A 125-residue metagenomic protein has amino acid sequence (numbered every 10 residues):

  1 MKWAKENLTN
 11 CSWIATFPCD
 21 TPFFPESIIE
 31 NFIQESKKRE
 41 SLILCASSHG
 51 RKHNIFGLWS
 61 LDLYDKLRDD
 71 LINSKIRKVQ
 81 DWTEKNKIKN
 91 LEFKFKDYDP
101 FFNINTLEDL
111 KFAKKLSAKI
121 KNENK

Functional and structural regions predicted by a protein language model:
M1-K5: Short, conserved alpha-helix that lines the donor NDP-sugar binding/gating region of sugar-transfer enzymes
I14-T16: Short aromatic/hydrophobic "clamp" motif used to bind/position activated sugar donors
P18-P22: The conserved acidic donor/metal-binding loop of glycosyltransferases
F23, L58, N103-I104: Short aromatic/basic micro-patch
F24-R51: Conserved donor-nucleotide/metal-binding helix-loop-beta segment in metal-dependent transferases, i.e., the alpha-helix
Q34-E40, D62-L63, I72-N73: Basic phosphate/pyrophosphate-binding loop/patch that engages nucleotide-derived ligands
N54-K66, L107: Conserved nucleotide-sugar donor-binding and metal-coordinating catalytic region shared by glycosyltransferases
K75-K125: Conserved alpha/beta core of the MobA/IspD/sugar-nucleotide pyrophosphorylase nucleotidyltransferase superfamily
